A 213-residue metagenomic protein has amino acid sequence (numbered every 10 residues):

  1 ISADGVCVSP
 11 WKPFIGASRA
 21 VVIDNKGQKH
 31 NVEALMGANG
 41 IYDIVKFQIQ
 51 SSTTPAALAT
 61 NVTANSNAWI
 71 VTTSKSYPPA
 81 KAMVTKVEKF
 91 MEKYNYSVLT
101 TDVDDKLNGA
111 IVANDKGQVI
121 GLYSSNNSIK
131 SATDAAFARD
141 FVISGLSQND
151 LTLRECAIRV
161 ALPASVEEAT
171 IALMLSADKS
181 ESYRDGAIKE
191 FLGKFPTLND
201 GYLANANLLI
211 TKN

Functional and structural regions predicted by a protein language model:
I1, G5, S9, V45-F47 (+3 more regions): Terminal peptide-recognition signature
S2, I15, N61-N65, A113-N114: Short, well-ordered loop/turn sites that connect or cap secondary structure elements
S2-Y42, A136-F137: Catalytic-histidine neighborhood of serine endopeptidases, predominantly the chymotrypsin-like S1/PA family
M36, I120-G121: A structural microfeature
T53-N108, Y123-D134, N149: Flexible, gly/ser-rich surface segments that form the specificity/activation loops bordering the active-site cleft
G121-E190: C-terminal cap/linker of serine protease catalytic domains
D185-I188, G201-N213: Alpha-helical protein-protein interaction scaffolds
G193-L203: Short solvent-exposed coil/turn linkers within tandem alpha-helical repeat scaffolds
